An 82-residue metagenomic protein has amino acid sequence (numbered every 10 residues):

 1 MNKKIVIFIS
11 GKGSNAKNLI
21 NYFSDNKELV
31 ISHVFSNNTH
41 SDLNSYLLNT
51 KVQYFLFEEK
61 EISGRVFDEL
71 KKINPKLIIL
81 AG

Functional and structural regions predicted by a protein language model:
M1-G82: One-carbon transfer enzymes
